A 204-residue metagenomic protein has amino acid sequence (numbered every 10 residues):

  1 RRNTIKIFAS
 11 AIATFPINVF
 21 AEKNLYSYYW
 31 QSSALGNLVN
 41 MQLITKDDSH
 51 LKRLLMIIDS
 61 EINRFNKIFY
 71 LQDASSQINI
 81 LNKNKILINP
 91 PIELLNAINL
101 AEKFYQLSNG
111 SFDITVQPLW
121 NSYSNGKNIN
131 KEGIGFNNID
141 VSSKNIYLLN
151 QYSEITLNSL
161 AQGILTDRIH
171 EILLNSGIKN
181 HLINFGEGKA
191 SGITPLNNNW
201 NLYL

Functional and structural regions predicted by a protein language model:
R1-L204: Mature catalytic core of soluble alpha/beta enzymes
